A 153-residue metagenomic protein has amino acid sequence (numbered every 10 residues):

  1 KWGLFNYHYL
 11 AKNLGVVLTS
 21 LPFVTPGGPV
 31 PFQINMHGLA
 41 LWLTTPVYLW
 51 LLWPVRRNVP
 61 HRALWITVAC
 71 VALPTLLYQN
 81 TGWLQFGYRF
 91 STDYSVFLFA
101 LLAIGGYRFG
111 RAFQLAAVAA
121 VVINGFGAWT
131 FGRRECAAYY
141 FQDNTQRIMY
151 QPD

Functional and structural regions predicted by a protein language model:
K1-D153: Membrane-proximal envelope and lipid/glycan-remodeling enzymes
